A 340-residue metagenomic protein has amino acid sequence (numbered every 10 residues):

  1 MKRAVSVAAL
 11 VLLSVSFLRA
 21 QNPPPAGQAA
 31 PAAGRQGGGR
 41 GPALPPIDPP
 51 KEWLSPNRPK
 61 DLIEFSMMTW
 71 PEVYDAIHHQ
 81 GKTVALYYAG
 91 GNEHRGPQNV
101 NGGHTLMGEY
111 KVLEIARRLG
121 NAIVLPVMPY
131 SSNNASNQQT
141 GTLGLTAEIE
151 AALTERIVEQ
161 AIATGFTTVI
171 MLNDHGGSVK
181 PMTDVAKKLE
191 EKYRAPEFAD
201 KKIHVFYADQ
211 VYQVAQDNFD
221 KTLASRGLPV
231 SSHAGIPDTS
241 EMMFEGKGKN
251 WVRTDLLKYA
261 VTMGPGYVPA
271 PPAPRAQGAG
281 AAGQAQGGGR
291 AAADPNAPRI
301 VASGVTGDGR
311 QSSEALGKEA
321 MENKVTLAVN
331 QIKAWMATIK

Functional and structural regions predicted by a protein language model:
M1-A4: Positively charged n-region of N-terminal signal peptides that target proteins for export
S6-R19: Bacterial N-terminal signal peptides
Q21-E148, A152-T168, D174-K340: Extended, histidine- and acidic-residue-enriched regions that form the cofactor-binding/catalytic faces
